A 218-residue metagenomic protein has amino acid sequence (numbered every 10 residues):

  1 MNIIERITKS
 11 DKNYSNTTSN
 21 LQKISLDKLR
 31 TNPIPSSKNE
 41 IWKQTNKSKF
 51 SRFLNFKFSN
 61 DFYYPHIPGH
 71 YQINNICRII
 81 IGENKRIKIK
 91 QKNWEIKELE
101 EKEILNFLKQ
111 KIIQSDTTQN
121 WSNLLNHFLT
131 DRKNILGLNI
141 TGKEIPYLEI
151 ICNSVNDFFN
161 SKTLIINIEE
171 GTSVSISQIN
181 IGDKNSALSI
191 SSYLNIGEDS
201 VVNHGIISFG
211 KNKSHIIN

Functional and structural regions predicted by a protein language model:
M1-F158: N-terminal leader/transition segments
I104-N218: Conserved beta-strand/loop scaffold segments within soluble protein domains that form the structured core and edges
